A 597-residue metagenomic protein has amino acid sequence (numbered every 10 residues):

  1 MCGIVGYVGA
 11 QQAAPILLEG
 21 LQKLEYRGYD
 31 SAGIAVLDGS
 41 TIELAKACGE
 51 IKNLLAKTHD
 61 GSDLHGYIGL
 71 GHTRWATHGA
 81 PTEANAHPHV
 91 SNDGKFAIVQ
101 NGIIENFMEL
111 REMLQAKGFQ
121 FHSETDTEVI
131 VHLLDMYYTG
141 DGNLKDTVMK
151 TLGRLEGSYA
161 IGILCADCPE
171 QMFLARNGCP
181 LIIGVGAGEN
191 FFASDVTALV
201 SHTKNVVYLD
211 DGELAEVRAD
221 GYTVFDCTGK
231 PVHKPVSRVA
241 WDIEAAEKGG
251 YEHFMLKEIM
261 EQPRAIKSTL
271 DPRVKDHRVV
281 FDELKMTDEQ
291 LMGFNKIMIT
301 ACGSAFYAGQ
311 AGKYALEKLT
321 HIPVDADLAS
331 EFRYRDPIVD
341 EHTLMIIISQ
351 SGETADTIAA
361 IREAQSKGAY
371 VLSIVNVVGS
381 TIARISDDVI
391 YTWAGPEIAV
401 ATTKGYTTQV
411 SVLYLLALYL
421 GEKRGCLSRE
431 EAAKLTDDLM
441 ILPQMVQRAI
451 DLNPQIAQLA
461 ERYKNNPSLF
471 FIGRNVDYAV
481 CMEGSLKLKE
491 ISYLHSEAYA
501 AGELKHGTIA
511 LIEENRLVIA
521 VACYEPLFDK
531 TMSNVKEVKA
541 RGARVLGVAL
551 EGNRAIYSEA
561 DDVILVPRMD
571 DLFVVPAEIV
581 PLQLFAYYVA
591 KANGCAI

Functional and structural regions predicted by a protein language model:
M1-E252, R264-D271, K275-K296, Y307 (+5 more regions): Conserved short alpha-helical segments that host acidic/polar catalytic motifs at enzyme active sites
Y67, G71-A84, K275-E289, G312-I348 (+2 more regions): Glycine-rich oxoanion-binding loops at beta->alpha junctions
P88-V90, F173-L174, V206-V207, L214-E216 (+12 more regions): Replace "in large, NTP-powered and nucleic-acid-processing enzymes" with "in large, NTP-powered factors and other
H132-M136, Y414-E422, Q583-K591: Short glycine/serine- and small hydrophobic-enriched flexible loop segments
I182-K204, S330-A364, K505-K539, M569-A586 (+1 more regions): Glycine-rich, anion-gripping cofactor-binding loops and their flanking helix/strand elements in enzyme active sites
Q262-I266, L270-M298, D388-L517, N593-I597: Active-site phosphate/pyrophosphate-binding segments
M292-I441, V521-V566: Glycine-rich phosphate-binding loops that contact phosphosugars or nucleotide phosphates
